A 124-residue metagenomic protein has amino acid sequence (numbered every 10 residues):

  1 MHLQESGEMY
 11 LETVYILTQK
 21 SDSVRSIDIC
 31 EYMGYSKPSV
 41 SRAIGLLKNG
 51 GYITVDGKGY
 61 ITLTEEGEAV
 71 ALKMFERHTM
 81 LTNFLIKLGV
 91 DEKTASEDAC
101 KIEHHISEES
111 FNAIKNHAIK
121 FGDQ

Functional and structural regions predicted by a protein language model:
M1-Y35: N-terminal helix-turn-helix DNA-binding core of bacterial DNA-binding proteins
S21, E97-Q124: C-terminal regulatory/oligomerization modules of transcriptional regulators
Y32, V70, K87: Residues within the alpha-helical elements of helix-turn-helix
G34-Y35, K58, V90: The short coil/loop that forms the "turn" connecting the two helices of the helix-turn-helix
P38, K93: Key DNA-contact positions within bacterial/archaeal DNA-binding proteins
K48-D56: A short, conserved structural fragment
G59-R77: Basic, amphipathic "hinge/linker" alpha-helix immediately C-terminal to the N-terminal HTH DNA-binding motif
